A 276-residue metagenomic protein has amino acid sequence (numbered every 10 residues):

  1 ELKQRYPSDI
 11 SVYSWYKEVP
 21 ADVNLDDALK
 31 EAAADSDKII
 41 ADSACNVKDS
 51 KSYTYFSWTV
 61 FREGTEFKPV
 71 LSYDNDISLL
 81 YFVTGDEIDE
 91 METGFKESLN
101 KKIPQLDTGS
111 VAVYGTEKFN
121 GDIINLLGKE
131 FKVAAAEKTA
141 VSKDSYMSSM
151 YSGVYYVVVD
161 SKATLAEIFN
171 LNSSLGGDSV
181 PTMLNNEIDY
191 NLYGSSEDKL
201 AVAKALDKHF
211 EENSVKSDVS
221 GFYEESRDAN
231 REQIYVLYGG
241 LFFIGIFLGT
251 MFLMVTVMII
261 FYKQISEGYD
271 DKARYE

Functional and structural regions predicted by a protein language model:
L2-M254: Basic-flanked hydrophobic alpha-helices used for secretion and membrane insertion
F252-E276: Juxtamembrane interface at the cytosolic side of transmembrane helices
